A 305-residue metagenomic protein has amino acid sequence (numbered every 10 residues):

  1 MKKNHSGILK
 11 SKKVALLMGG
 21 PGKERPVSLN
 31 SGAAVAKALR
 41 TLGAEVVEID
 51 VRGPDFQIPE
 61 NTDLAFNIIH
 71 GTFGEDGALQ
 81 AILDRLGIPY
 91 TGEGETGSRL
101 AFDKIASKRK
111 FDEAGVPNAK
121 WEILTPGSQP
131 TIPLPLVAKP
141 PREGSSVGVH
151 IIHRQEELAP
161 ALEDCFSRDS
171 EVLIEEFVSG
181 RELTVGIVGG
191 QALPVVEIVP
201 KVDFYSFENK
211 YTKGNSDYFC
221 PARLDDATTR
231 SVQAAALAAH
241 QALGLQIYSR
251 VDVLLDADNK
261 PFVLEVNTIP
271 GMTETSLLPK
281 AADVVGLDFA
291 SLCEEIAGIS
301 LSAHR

Functional and structural regions predicted by a protein language model:
M1-R109, E113, T125-S128, E295 (+1 more regions): ATP-binding N-terminal substructure of ATP-dependent carboxylate-amine bond-forming enzymes
K2, L9, A227-R305: ATP-dependent carboxylate activation and anion-phosphoryl transfer catalytic cores that bind Mg-ATP to form
K2-M18, V46, D55-I58, L100-R181 (+1 more regions): Active-site nucleotide/adenylate-binding loops and adjacent lid/helix of ATP-dependent enzymes
K10-L17, T212-P221, L277: A short small-residue
P59-D63, P130-L134, G189-G190, A257-F262: A short, glycine/Asx- and small/polar-enriched loop/turn that sits immediately N-terminal to a beta-strand
Q80-D84, F204-T212, T268: Short, flexible, mixed-charge acidic loops at enzyme active sites
H153-A234, L255-F262: Phosphate-binding site of ATP-dependent enzymes
